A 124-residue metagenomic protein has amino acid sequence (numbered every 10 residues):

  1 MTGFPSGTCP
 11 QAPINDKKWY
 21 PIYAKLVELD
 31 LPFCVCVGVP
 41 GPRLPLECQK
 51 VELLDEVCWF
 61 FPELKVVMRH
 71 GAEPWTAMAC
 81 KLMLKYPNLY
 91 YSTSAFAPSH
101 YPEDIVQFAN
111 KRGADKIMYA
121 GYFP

Functional and structural regions predicted by a protein language model:
M1-C48: Active-site gating/metal-coordination segments in enzymes
P5-G7, V67-H70: Catalytic beta/alpha-barrel core
N15-W19, K50-L53, W75, Y101-P102: Amphipathic coiled-coil/heptad-repeat helices and related helical stalk/stem segments that mediate oligomerization
K18-E28, P32, E52-W59, K81 (+1 more regions): Alpha-helical scaffolding segments of alpha/beta enzyme cores, especially the outer helices of TIM-barrel or partial
G41, C58-F61: Short, well-ordered alpha-helical segments in soluble proteins
G41-E52, M83-N88, T93: Active-site-proximal segments of metal-dependent phosphoesterases and phosphodiesterases across multiple
E63-K65, G71-P124: H/E-rich (His + Asp/Glu) clusters that bind or coordinate divalent metals
